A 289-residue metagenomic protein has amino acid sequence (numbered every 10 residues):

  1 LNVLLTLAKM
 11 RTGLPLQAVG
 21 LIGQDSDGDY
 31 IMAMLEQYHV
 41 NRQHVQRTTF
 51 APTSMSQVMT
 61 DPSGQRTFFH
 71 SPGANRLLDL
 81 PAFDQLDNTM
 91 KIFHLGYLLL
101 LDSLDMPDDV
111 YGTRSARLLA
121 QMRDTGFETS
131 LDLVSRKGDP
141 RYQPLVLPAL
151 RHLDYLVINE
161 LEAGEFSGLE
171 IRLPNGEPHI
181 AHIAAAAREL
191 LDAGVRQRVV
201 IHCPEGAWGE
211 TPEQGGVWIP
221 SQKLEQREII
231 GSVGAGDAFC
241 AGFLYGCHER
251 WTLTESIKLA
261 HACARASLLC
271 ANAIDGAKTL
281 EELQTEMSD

Functional and structural regions predicted by a protein language model:
L1, D25, E160-L161, D237: Alpha-helix N-cap/helix-start capping motif
L1-M10, R114-A120: Histidine-anchored nucleotide/phosphate-binding helix
L1-V3, D27, P52-M55, C240: Short glycine/serine/threonine-rich phosphate/pyrophosphate-binding segments that cradle anionic phosphate groups
L4-P15, T60-D61, G246-E249: Alpha-helix C-terminal capping segments
M10, L78-F83, Q226-I229: Short, surface-exposed linear segments at secondary-structure transitions and domain or protein termini
P15, L21-G23, D29-R47, A51-W218 (+2 more regions): Ribokinase/PfkB-type carbohydrate-kinase core domain
E189, A193-R198, K223-D289: Conserved post-catalytic alpha-helical subdomain immediately downstream of the catalytic base and nucleotide-binding
